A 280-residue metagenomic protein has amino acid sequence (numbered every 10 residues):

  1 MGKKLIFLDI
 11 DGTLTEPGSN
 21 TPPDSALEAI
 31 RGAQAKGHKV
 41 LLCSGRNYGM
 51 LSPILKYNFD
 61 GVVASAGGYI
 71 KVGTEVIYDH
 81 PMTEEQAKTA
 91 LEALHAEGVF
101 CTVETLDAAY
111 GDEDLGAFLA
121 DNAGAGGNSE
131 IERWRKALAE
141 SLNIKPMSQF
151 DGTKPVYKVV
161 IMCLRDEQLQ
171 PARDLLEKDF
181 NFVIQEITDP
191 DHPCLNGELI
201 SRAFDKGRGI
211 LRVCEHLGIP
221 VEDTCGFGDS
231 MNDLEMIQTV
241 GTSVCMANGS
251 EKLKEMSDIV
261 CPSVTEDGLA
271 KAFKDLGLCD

Functional and structural regions predicted by a protein language model:
M1-L5, P23, N196-D280: Mg2+-dependent phosphoryl-transfer enzymes with acidic/Ser/Thr/Gly-rich catalytic loops
M1-L8, R31, A35: Non-catalytic pre-domain segments flanking phosphatase-related domains
K3-S19, S44, A90, I237: Asp-based phosphoryl-transfer active-site loop
T21-N128: Active-site phosphate-binding/coordination module
A33, L94, L176-E177, C214 (+1 more regions): A generic structural signal for well-ordered alpha-helical segments
A35-L41, F59, K158, E222-D223 (+2 more regions): Short active-site oxyanion
Y57-N58, A66, D179-F180, T239-V240 (+1 more regions): Short, structured coil segments at secondary-structure junctions
A108-C225: Conserved acidic, metal-coordinating active-site core of Asp-based, Mg2+-dependent phosphoryl-transfer enzymes
